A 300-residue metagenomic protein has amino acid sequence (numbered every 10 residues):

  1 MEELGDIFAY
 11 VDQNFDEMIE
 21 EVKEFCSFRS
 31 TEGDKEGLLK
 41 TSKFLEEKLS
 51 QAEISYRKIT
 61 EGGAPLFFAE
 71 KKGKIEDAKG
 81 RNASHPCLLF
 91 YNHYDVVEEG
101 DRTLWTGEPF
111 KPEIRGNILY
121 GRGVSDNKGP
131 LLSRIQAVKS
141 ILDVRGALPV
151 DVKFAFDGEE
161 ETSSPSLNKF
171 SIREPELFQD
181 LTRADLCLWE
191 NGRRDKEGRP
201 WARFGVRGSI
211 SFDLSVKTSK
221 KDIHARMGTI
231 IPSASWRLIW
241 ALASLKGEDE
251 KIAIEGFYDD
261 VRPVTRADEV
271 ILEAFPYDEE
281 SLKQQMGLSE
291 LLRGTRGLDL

Functional and structural regions predicted by a protein language model:
E2-V124, D143-V150: Acidic/His- and Gly-rich active-site-bordering loop/insert found across diverse amide/peptide-bond hydrolases
Q13-D16, S27, S50, D143-G146 (+3 more regions): Generic secondary-structure signature for well-ordered alpha-helical cores
F68, K153, S211-S215: Beta-strand secondary-structure signal
L119-G121, K220-A225: Short small-residue beta-strand/loop micro-motif enriched in glycine and branched aliphatics
N127-G205: Acidic/histidine-rich catalytic neighborhood of metal-dependent amide-processing enzymes
Q179, D195, F204, H224-L300: Acidic-enriched catalytic cores of C-N bond-cleaving enzymes acting on peptides and small amides
W201-K217: Flexible glycine/proline-rich, aromatic-decorated loop/lid segments
